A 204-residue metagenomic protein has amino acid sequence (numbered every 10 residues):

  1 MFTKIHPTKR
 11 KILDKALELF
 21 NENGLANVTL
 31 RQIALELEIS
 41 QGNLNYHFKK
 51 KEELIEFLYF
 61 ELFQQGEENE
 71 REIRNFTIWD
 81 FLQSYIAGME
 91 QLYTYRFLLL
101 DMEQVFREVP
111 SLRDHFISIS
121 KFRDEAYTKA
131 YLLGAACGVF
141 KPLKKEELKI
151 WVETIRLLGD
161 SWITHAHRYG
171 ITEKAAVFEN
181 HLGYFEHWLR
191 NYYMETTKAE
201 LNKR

Functional and structural regions predicted by a protein language model:
M1-P7, L201-R204: N-terminal intrinsically disordered/low-complexity leader segments
K11, K15, L19-L58: Helix-turn-helix
F60-G66: Short, basic, alpha-helical segments at the C-terminal edge of helix-turn-helix-like DNA-binding modules
E70-F97: Hydrophobic alpha-helical connector segments
E70-I73, L99-F106, G138, W162-G170: Secondary-structure edge/capping motif, primarily at the C-terminal ends of alpha-helices and the immediately following
L100-M102, H115, L143: Short, hydrophobic secondary-structure boundary micro-motifs
S111-C137, K149-T164, G183-H187: Amphipathic alpha-helical packing segments from all-alpha helical-bundle domains
L132, L158-R204: C-terminal peripheral helix-coil segments that are non-catalytic and often amphipathic
